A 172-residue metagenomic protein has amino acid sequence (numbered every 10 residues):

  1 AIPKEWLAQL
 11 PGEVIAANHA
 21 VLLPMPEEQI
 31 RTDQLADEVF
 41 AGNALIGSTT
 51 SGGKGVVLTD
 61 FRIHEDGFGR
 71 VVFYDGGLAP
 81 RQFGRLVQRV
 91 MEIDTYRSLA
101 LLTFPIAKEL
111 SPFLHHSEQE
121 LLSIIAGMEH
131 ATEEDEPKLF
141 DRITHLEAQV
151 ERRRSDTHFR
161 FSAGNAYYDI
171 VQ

Functional and structural regions predicted by a protein language model:
I2-D141: Extended alpha-helical interaction modules
I143-Q172: Membrane-associated alpha-helical segments
